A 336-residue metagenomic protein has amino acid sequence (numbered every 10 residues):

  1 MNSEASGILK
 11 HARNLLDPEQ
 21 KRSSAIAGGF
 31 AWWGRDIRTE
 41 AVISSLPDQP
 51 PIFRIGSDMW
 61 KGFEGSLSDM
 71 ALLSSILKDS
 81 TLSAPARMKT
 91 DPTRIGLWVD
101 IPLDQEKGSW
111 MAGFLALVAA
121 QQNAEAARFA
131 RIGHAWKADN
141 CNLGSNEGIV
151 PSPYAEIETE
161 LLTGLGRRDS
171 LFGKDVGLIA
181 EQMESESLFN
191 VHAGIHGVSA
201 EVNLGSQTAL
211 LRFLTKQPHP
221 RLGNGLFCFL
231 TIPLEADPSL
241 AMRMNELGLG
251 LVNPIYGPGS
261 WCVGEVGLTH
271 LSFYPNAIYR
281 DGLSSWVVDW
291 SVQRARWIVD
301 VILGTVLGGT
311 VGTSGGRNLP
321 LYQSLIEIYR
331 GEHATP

Functional and structural regions predicted by a protein language model:
M1-S68, S75-T81, G282-W290, R294-P336: Hydrophobic, helix-prone linear segments
M1-V42, K78-R94, Q105-A112, A127-K216 (+3 more regions): Charge-rich, low-complexity N-terminal segments
A27-F63, H196-P238, R243: Hydrophobic-cavity lipid-handling domains and compact docking modules
P51-W60, A116-A126, T163-D169, P220-T231 (+1 more regions): Short, surface-exposed, charge-dense and proline/glycine-enriched linear segments
R54-W98, G223-P275: Short, internal acidic amphipathic alpha-helical interface segments that mediate docking to partner proteins
F63-D69, Q105-F114, P218-G223: Intrinsically disordered, low-complexity coil segments
A84-A120, A124-A138, Y256-Q293, W297-V311 (+1 more regions): Well-ordered alpha/beta subsegment
C141-E156, G248-N253, G312-E327: Unusually extended, aromatic-enriched hydrophobic runs near protein termini
